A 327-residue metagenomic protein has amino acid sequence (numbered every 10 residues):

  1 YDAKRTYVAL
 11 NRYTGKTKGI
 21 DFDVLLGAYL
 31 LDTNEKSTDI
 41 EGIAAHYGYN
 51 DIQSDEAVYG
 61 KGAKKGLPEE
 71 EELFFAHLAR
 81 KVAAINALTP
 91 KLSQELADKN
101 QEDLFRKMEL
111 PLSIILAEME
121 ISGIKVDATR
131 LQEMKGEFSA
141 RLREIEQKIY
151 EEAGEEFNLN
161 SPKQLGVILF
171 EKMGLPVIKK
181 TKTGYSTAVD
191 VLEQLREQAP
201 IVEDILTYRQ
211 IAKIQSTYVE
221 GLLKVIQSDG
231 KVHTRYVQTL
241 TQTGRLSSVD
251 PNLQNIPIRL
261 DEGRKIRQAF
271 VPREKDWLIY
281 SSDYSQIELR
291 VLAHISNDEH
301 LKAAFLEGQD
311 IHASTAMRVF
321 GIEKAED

Functional and structural regions predicted by a protein language model:
Y1-S93: Charged catalytic and DNA/RNA-contacting regions of genome-maintenance and nucleic-acid-processing enzymes
R5, Y284-V291: Short acidic, Gly/Ser-rich segments with clustered Asp/Glu that frequently serve as metal-coordination loops in enzyme
N11-R12, F22, G62-D261, V271-L278 (+2 more regions): Conserved "right-hand" nucleotidyltransferase catalytic core of DNA-directed polymerases
Y13-K16, H294-D298: Short, solvent-exposed amphipathic alpha-helical segments in soluble enzyme and RNA/protein-processing domains
T33, L159, A304-L306: Conserved, non-catalytic sequence blocks in retroelement Pol enzymes and Pol-derived host proteins
L175-K179, S296-E307: Cytochrome P450 catalytic domain signature, combining two hallmark sequence patches
R264, L289-R290, H294, A313-S314: Feature representing long, continuous alpha-helical segments
E307-D327: Generic long, charged, amphipathic alpha-helical segments
